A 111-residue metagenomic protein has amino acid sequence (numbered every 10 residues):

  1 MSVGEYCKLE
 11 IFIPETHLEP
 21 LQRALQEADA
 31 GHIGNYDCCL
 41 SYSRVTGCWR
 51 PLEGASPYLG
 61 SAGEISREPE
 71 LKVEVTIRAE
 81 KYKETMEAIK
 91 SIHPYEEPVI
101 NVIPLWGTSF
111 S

Functional and structural regions predicted by a protein language model:
M1-S111: Hydrophobic structural segments
